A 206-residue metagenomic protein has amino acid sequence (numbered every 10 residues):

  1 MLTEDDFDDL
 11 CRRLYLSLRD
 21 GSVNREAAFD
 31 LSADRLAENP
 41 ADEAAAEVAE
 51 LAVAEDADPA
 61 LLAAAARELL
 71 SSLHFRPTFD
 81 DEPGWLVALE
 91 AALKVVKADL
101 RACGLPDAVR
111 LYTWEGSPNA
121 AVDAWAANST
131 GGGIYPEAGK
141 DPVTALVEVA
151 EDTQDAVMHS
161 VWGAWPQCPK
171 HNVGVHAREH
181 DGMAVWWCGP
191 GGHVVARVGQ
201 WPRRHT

Functional and structural regions predicted by a protein language model:
L2-T144: Long, charged N-terminal interaction/targeting segments
W125-T206: Cys/His-clustered metal-coordination modules, chiefly Zn-binding fingers
